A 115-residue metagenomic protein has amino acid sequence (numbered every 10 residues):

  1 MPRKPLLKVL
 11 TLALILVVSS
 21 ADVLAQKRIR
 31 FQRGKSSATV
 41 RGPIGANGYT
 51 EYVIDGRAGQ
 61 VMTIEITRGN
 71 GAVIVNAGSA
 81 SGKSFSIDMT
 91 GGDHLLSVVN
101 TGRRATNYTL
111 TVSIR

Functional and structural regions predicted by a protein language model:
P2-L10: Bacterial N-terminal signal peptides that target proteins for export
L12-A13, V23: Cleavable N-terminal signal peptides
V18-S20: N-terminal signal peptide c-region/cleavage motif recognized by signal peptidases
V23-V53, R57-V61, R115: Non-catalytic extracellular/lumenal accessory regions of secreted precursors
I54, S79-M89: Beta-sandwich interaction modules
M62, M89-G102: Noncatalytic modules at the cell exterior or secretory-pathway interfaces, chiefly beta-strand-rich lectin/adhesion
E65-G82: Short, surface-exposed beta-strand/strand-loop-strand elements in extracellular ectodomains
R103-I114: Edge beta-strands of jelly-roll/beta-sandwich modules across compartments, strongly enriched in secreted/luminal
